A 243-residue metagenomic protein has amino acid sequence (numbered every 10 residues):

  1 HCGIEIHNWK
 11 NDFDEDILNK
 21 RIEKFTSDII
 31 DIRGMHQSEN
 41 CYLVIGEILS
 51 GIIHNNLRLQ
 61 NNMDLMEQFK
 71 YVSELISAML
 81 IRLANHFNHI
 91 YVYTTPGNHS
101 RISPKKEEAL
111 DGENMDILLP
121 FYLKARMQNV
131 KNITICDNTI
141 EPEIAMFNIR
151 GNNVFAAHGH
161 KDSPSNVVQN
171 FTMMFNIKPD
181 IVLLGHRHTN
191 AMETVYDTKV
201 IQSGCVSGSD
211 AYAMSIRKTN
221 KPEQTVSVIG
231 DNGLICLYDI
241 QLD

Functional and structural regions predicted by a protein language model:
E5-N129: Core catalytic region of metal-dependent phosphoesterases/phosphodiesterases, especially metallo-beta-lactamase-like
V92-G97, E143-I144, N148-I149: A glycine-rich, aromatic-flanked flexible loop/lid motif
R101, E113-N132, C136-E143, R150-L242: Conserved beta-sheet core of the metallophosphoesterase superfamily
